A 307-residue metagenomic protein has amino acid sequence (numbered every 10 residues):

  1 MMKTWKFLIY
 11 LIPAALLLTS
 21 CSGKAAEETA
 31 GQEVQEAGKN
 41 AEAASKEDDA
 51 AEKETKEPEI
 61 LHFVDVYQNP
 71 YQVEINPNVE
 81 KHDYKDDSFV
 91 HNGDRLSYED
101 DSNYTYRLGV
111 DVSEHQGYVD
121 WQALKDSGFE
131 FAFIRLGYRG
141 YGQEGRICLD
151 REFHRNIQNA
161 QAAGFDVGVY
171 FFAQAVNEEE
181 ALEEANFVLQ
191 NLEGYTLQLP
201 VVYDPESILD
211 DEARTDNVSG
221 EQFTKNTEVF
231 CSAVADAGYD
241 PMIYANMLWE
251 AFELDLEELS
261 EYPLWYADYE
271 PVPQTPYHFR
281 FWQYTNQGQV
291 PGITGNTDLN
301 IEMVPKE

Functional and structural regions predicted by a protein language model:
M1-F7: Positively charged n-region of N-terminal signal peptides that target proteins for export
F7-A14: Sec-dependent N-terminal signal peptides
L18-S20: C-terminal motif of bacterial Sec signal peptides marking the signal peptidase cleavage site
S22-K24: Bacterial signal peptide processing site
A30-I60: Post-signal peptide N-terminal segment of mature Sec-exported envelope proteins
E54-G109, Q116-Y118, E257-E307: Functionally critical loop-and-helix segments that line ligand-binding/catalytic clefts of soluble enzyme domains
S102, Y106-T224, A235: Substrate-binding cleft of extracellular glycoside hydrolase catalytic domains
G194-V201, P205-E307: Surface-exposed substrate-engagement region within the catalytic domains of secreted or surface-exposed extracellular
